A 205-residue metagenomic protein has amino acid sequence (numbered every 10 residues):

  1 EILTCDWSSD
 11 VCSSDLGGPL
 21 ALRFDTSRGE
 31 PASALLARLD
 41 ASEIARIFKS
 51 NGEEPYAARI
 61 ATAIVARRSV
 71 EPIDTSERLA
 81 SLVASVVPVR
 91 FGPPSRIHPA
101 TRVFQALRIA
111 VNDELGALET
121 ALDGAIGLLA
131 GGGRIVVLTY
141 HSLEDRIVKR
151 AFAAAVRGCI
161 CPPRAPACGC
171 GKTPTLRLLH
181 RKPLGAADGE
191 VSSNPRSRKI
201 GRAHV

Functional and structural regions predicted by a protein language model:
E1-W7, V11, A203-H204: Single conserved hydrophobic/aromatic residue that forms the stacking wall/gate of nucleotide- or nucleobase-binding
S8-R46, A155-V156: A mobile, often basic/glycine-rich helix-loop segment that functions as the active-site lid/recognition loop
T26-G29, E53-E54, H141-E144: Short "lid" loop at the C-terminus of a central beta-strand within the Rossmann-like core of SAM-dependent
L36, I47-F48, I60-A61, V83 (+1 more regions): Short alpha-helical scaffolding segments that buttress acidic/His motifs in well-ordered protein cores
I47-N51, R67, E71, V86 (+2 more regions): Alpha-helix C-capping/helix-to-loop hinge sites
S69, L129-A130: Helix-to-beta-strand junctions that scaffold the AdoMet/dcAdoMet cofactor pocket in Class I SAM-dependent enzymes
T75-S76, S81-G127, R134-G201: C-terminal catalytic and target-recognition region of SAM-dependent MTase-like enzymes, primarily methyltransferases
